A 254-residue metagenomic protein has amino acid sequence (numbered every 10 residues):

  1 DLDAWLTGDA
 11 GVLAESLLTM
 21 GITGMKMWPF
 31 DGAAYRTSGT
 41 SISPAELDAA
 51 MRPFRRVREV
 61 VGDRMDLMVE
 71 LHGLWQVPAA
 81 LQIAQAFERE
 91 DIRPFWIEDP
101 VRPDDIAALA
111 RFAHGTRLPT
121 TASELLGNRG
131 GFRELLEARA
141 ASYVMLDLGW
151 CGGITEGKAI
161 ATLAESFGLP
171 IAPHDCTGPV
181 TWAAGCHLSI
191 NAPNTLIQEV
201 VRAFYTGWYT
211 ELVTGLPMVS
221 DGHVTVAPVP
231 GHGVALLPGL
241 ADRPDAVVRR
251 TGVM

Functional and structural regions predicted by a protein language model:
D1-A110, G115: Metal-dependent enolase-superfamily TIM-barrel catalytic cores that perform enediolate-based chemistry
W5, A45-A49, G152, T177 (+1 more regions): Catalytic cores of large soluble enzymes that bind and process phosphate-bearing ligands
W28, V60, R64, E90 (+3 more regions): Change "in soluble alpha/beta enzymes" to "in soluble alpha/beta proteins
Q85, I92, W96, R102-A227: Shared catalytic-loop signature of beta/alpha-barrel
V213-M254: C-terminal extensions of enzymes
